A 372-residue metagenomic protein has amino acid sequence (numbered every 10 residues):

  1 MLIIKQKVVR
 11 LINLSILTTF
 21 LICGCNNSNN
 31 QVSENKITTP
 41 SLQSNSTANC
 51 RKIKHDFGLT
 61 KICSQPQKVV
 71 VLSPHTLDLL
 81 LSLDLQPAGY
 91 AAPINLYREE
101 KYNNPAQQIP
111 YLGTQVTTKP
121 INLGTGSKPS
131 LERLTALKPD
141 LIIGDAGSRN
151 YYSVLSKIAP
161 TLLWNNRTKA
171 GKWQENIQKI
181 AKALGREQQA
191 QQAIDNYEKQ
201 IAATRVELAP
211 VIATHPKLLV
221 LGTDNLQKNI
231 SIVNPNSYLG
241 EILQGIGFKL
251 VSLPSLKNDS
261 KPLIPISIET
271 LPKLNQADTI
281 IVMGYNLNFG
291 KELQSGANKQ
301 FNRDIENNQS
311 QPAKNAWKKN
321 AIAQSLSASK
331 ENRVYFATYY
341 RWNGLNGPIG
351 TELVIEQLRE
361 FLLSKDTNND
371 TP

Functional and structural regions predicted by a protein language model:
L2-I12: Bacterial N-terminal signal peptides that target proteins for export
L21-G24: C-terminal motif of bacterial Sec signal peptides marking the signal peptidase cleavage site
N26-N29: Bacterial signal peptide processing site
V70-V71, T76-L80, Q192-L253, K261: Basic- and aromatic-lined ligand-binding clefts that recognize polyanionic substrates
L77-S130: A short, structured surface patch at a secondary-structure boundary
L131-I143, P160, L271, Q276-I281: Proline-aspartate-enriched helix->loop->beta-strand connector
Y151-V154, A159-K228, R333, Y340-P372: Extracytoplasmic substrate-binding proteins
G284-P372: Structured C-terminal subdomain patch of bacterial secreted/periplasmic proteins
